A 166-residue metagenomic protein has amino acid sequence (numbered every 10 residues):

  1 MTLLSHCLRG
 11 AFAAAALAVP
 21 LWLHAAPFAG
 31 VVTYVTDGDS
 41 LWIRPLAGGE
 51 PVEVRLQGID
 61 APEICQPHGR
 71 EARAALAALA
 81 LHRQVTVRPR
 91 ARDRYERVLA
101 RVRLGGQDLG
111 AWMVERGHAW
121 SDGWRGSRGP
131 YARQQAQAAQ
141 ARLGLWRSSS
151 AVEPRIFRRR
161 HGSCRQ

Functional and structural regions predicted by a protein language model:
T2-L8, F12-A13, L21-Q166: Small beta-barrel nucleic-acid-binding modules, primarily SNase/OB-fold domains and secondarily Tudor-like barrels
